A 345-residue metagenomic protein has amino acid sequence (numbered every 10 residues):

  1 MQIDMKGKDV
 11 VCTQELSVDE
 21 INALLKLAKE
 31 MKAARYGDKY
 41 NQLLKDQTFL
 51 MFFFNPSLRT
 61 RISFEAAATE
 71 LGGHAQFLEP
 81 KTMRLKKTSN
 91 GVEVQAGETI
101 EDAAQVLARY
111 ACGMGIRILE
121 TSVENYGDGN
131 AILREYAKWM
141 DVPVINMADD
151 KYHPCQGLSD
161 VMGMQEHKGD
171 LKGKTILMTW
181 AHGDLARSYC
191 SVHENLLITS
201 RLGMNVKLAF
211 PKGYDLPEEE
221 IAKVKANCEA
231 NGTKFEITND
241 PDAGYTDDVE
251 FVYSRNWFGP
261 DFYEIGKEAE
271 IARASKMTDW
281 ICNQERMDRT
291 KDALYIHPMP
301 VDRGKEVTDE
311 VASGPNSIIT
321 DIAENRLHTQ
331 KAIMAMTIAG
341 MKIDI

Functional and structural regions predicted by a protein language model:
M1-I62, A66: Positively charged, low-complexity intrinsically disordered leader regions
D38, Q42-L50, P56-Q165, R303: Phosphate/diphosphate ligand-binding glycine-rich loop within oxidoreductases
L43-F49, K172-K174, D292: Phosphate-coordination loops involved in phosphoryl transfer and adenosine-cofactor binding
F54-G72, Q165-R255, P260-D261: Glycine-rich phosphate/diphosphate-binding loop of Rossmann-like nucleotide-binding domains
N125-N146, E264-T290, P315-N316: A short, gly/pro- and small-residue-rich
A226-E310: Rossmann-like adenosine-cofactor binding region
D292-L294, P298-I345: Adenosine-phosphate binding glycine-rich loop
